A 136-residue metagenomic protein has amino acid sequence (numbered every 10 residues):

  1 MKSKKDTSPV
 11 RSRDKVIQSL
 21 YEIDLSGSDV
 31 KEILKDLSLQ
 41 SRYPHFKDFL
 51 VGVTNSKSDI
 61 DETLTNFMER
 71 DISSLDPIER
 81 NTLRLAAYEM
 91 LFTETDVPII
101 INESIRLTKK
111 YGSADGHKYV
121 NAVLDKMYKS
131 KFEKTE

Functional and structural regions predicted by a protein language model:
M1-K110, A114-H117, N121-E136: N-terminal interaction/assembly modules
